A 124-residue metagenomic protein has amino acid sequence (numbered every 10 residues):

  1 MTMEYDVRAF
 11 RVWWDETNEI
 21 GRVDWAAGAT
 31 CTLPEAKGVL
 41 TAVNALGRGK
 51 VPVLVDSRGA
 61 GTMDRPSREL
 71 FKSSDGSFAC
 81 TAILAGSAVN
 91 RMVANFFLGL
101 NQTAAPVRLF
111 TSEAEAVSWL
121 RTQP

Functional and structural regions predicted by a protein language model:
M1-P124: Amphipathic, Lys/Arg-enriched alpha-helical "gate/interface" segment within cytosolic domains that mediates
